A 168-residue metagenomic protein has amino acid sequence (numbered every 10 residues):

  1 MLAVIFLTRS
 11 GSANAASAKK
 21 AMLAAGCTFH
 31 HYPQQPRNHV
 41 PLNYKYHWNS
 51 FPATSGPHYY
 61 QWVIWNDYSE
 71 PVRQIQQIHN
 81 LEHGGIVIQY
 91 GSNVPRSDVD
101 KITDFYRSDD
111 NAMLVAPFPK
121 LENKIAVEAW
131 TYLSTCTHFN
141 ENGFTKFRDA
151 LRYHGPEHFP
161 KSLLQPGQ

Functional and structural regions predicted by a protein language model:
M1-F6: Hydrophobic membrane-insertion alpha-helices, especially the h-region of bacterial N-terminal signal peptides
G11-A13: Cleavable N-terminal signal peptides
A16-Q76: Surface-exposed, low-hydrophobicity interaction/linker segments
S17-M22, T28, D98-S108, F139-G143: Surface-exposed flexible segments
P52, G85, A129-T131: Solvent-exposed, flexible loop/coil residues
Y60, N66-S108, L114: Mid-length scaffold segments of soluble, non-membrane domains
R107-Q168: Helix-rich interaction surfaces within compact, conserved domain-sized segments that mediate assembly or partner
